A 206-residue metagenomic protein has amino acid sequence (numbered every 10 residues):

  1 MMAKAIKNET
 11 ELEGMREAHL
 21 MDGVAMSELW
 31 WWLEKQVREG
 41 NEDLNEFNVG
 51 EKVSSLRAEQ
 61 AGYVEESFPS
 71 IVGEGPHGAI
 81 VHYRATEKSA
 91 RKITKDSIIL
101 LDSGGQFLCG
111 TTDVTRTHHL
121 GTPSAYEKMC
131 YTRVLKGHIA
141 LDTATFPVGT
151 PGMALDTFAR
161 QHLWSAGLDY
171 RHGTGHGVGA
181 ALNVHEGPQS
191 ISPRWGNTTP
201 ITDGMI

Functional and structural regions predicted by a protein language model:
M1-I206: Active-site neighborhoods and metal-handling regions in enzymes and metal-associated proteins
